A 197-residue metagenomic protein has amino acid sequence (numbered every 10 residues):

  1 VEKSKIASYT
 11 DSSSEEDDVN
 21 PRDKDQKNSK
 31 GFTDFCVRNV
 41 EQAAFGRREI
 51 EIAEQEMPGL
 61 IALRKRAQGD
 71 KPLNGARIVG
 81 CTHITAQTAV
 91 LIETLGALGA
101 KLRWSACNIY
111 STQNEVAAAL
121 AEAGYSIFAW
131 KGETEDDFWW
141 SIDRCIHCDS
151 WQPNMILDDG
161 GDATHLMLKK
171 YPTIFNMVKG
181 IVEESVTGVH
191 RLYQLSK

Functional and structural regions predicted by a protein language model:
V1-K197: N-terminal ligand-binding/catalytic initiation module
